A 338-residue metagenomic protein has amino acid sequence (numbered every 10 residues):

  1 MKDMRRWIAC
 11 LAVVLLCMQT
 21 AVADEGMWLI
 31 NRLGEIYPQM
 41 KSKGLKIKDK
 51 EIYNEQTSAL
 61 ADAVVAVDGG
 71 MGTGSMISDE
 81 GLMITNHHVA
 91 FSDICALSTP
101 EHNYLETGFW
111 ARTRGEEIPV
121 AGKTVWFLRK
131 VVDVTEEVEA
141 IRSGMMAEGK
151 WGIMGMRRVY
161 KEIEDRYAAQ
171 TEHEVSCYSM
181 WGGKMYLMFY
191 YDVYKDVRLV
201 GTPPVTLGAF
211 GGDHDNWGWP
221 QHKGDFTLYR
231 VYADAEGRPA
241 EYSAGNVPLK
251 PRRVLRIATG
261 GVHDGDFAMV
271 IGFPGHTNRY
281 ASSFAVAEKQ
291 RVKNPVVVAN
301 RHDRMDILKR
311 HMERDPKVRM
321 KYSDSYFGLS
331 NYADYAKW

Functional and structural regions predicted by a protein language model:
M1-M4: N-terminal secretory signal peptides that target proteins for export/translocation
W7-L16: Sec-dependent N-terminal signal peptides
L15-W338: Terminal presequence/propeptide segments associated with secretion/organelle targeting and zymogen/polyprotein
